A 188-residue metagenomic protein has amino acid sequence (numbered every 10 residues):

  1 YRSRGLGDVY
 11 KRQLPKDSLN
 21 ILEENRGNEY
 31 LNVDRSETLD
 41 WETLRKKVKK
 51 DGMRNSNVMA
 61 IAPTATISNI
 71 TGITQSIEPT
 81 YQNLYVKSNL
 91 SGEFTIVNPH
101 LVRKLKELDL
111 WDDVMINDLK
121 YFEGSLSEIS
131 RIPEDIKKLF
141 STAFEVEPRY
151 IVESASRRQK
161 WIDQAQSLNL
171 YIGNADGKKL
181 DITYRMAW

Functional and structural regions predicted by a protein language model:
Y1-Y10: Single conserved hydrophobic/aromatic residue that forms the stacking wall/gate of nucleotide- or nucleobase-binding
R4, L44-K46: Active-site cavity-forming subdomains of large catalytic enzyme subunits
K11-D34: Internal glycine-rich alpha/beta core junctions
E23, V33-T38, K47-W188: Catalytic alpha/beta core of large soluble enzyme barrels
